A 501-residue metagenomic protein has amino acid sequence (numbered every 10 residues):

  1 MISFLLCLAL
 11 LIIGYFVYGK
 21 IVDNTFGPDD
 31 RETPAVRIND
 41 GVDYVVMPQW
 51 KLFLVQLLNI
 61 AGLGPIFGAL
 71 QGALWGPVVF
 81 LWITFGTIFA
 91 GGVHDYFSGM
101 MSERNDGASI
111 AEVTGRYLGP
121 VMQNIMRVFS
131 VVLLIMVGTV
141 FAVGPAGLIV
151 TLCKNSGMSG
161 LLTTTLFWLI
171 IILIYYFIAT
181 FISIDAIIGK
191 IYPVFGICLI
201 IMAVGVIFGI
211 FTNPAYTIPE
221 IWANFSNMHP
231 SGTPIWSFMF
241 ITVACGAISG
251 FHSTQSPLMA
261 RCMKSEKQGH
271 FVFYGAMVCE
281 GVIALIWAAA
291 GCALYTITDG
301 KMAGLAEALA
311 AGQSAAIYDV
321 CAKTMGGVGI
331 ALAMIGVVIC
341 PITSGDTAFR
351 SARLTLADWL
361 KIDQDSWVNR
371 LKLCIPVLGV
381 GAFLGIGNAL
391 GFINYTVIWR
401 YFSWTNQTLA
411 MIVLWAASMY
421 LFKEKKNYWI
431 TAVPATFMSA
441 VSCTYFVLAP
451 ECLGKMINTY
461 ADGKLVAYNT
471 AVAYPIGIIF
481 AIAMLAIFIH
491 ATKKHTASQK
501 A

Functional and structural regions predicted by a protein language model:
M1-G19, G72-S102, A111, I330 (+1 more regions): Extracellular loop-to-transmembrane helix junctions
A9-G27, F129, P145-I149, T165-T212 (+2 more regions): Membrane-interface loop-to-helix entry segments
L10-I66, Q268: Membrane-interface "cap" regions at the ends of multi-pass membrane proteins
L10-L11, Y15, Q56, A90-D106 (+4 more regions): Helix-loop-helix module between adjacent transmembrane segments
M47-G64, I207-A215, F225-W287, L332-S344: Hydrophobic, membrane-embedded alpha-helices of multi-pass small-molecule transporters
G99, G209-I221, G275-D319, I386-I393: Extracellular/periplasmic helix-exit of transmembrane alpha-helices
P120-R127, L162-I170, G275-A284, C292 (+5 more regions): Loop-to-transmembrane helix boundary motifs in multi-pass membrane proteins
G138-S156, F167-W168, T180, L199-N227 (+2 more regions): Hydrophobic alpha-helical segments and their helix-loop junctions in multi-pass secondary transporters
